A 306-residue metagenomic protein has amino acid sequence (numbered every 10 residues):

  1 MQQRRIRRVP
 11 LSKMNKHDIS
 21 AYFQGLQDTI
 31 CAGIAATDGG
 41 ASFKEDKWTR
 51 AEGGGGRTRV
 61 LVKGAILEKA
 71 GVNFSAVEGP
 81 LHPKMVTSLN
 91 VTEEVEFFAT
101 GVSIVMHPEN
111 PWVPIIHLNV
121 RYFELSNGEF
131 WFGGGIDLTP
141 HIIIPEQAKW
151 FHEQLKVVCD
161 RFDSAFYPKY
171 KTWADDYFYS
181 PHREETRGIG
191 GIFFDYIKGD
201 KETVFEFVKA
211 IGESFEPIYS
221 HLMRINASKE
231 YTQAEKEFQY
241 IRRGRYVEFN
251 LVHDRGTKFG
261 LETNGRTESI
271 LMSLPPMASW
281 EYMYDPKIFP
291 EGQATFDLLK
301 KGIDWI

Functional and structural regions predicted by a protein language model:
Q3-R4: Cationic, low-complexity basic patches in intrinsically disordered or flexible, solvent-exposed regions
N15, I104-E109, H152-E235, Q239-V247 (+1 more regions): Long, histidine/aromatic-enriched segments associated with O2/redox biology
K16-N90, I197-T232, K236-Y246: Gly/Pro-rich turn-and-neighbor structural signature
T58-W131: Internal mixed beta-strand/loop scaffold within catalytic domains of large alpha/beta enzymes
M85-T87, T203, K258-N264, Y282: Short conserved micro-motifs at the rims of enzyme active sites and ligand-binding pockets
L118-H141, L261-M277, E281: Intrinsically disordered, low-complexity regulatory segments enriched in Ser/Thr/Pro and charged residues
S126-T172, I306: Compact, glycine/acidic-enriched structural inserts
T267-I306: TerminUS-proximal long segments
